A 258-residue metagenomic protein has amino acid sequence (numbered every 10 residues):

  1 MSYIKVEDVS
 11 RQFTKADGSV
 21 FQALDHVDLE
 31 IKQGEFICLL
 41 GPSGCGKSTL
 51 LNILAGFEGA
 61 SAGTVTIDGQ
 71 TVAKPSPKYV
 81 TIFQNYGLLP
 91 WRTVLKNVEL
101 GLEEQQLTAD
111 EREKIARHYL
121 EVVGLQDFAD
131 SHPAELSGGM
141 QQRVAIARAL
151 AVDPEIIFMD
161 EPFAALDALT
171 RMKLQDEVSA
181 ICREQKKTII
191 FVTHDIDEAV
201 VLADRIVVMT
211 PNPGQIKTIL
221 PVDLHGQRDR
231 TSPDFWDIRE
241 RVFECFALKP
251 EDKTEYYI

Functional and structural regions predicted by a protein language model:
L40-P42: The feature captures the beta-strand-to-loop junction immediately N-terminal to the Walker
A55: Helix-to-loop junction immediately C-terminal to a conserved catalytic motif
G63-P75: Conserved ABC transporter NBD signature motif
I82, I146: Hydrophobic anchor residue at the start of the ABC signature
R92-L100: Short coil-to-helix segment of the ABC ATPase nucleotide-binding domain corresponding to the Q-loop/switch region
E99, E103, D110-F128, A180: Conserved ABC ATPase "signature" region
S131-A134, V152: Conserved signature/switch motifs of ABC ATPase nucleotide-binding domains
I157-D160: Catalytic Walker B motif of ABC-type/P-loop ATPase nucleotide-binding domains
